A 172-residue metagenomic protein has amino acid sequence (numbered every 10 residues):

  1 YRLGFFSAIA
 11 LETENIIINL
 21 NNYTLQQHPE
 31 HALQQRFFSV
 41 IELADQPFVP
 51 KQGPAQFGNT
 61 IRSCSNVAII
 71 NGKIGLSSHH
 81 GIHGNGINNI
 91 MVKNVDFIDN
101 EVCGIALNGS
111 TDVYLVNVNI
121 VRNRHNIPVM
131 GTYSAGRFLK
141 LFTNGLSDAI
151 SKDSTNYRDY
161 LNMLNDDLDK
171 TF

Functional and structural regions predicted by a protein language model:
Y1-I17, Q27-V67, L76-N88, G104-G109: Extracellular beta-strand-rich solenoid/capping regions of secreted or surface-exposed proteins that bind or remodel
N15-Y23, R62-L76, N88-V102, T111-N126 (+1 more regions): Right-handed parallel beta-helix
H28-E30, I127-M130: Short acidic, Gly/Pro-enriched loop/turn segments at secondary-structure junctions
